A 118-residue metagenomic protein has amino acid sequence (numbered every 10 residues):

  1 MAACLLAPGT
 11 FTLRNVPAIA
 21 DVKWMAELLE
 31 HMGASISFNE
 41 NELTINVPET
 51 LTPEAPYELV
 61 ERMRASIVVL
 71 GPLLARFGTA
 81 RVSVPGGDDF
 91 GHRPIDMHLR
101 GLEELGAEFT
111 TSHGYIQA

Functional and structural regions predicted by a protein language model:
M1-A118: Structural preference for solvent-exposed beta-strand-turn elements and adjacent flexible terminal/loop segments within
